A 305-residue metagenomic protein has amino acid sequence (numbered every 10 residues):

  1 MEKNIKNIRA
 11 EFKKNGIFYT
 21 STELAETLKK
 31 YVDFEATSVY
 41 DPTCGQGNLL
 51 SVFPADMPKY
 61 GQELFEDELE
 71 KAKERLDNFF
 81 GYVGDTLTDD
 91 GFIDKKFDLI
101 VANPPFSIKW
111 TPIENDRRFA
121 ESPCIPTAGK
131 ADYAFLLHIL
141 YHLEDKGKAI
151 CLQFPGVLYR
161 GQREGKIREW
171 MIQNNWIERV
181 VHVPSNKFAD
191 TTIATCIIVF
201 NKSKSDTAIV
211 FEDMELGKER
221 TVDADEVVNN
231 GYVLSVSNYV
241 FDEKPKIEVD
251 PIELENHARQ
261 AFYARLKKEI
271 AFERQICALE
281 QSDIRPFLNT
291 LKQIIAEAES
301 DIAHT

Functional and structural regions predicted by a protein language model:
M1-R9: N-terminal, positively charged/glycine-rich alpha-helical extensions of SAM-dependent methyltransferases
E2, G16, A131-D132: Contiguous N-terminal and early-domain "leader" segments and peripheral loops that mark the onset or edge of a domain
I8-A102, S107-I108, K146, F154-P155 (+2 more regions): Conserved S-adenosyl-L-methionine
D90, D94, D98-T305: A conserved structural/catalytic subdomain of Rossmann-like adenosyl-cofactor enzymes
